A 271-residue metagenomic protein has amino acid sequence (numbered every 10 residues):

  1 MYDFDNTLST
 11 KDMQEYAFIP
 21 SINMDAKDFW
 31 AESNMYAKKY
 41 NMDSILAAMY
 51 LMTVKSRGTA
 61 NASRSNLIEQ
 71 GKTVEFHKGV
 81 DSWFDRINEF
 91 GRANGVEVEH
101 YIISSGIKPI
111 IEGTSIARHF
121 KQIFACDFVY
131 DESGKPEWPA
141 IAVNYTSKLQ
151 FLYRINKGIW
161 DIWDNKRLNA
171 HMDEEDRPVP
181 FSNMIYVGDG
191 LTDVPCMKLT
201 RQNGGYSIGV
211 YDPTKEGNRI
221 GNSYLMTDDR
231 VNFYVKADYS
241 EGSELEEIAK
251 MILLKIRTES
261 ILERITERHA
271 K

Functional and structural regions predicted by a protein language model:
M1-E132, V231-F233: Alpha-helical substrate-recognition element adjacent to the catalytic core
E75-Y101, S105-K271: C-terminal cap/substrate-recognition subdomain and adjoining C-terminal extension of metal-dependent phosphatase-like
